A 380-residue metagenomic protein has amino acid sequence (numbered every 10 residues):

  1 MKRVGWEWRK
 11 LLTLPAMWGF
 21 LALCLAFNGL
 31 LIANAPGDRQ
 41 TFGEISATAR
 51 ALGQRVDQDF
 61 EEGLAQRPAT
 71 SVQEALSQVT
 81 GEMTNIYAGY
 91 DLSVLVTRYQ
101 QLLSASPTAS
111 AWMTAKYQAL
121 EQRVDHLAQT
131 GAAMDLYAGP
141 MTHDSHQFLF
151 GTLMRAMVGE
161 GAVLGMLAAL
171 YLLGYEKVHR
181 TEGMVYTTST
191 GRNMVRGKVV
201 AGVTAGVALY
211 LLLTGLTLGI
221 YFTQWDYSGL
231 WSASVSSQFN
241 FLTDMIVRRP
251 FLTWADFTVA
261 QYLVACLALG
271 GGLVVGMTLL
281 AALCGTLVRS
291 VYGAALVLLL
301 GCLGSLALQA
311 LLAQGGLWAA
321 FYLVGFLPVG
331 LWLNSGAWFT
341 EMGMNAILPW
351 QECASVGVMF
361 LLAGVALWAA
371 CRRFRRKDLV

Functional and structural regions predicted by a protein language model:
M1-F20: Aromatic- and glycine-rich beta-strand/loop motifs that create alpha-glucan
E7-K10, L280-L287, G357-V380: Junction motif at the cytosolic side of a transmembrane helix
G19-F20, V291-L308: Pore- or pathway-lining transmembrane helices of multi-pass membrane proteins that form conduits for solutes/ions
C24-N28, A201-G202, L299-L303, A363: Residue-level recognition of pore/gate-forming positions within transmembrane alpha-helices of multi-pass
A26-S71, A109-E176, G197-L287, A294 (+2 more regions): Secretory targeting signals
V72-A111: Extracytoplasmic loops/domains of multi-pass membrane proteins
L172, T181-G183, L283, R373: A residue-level signal for alpha-helical anchor/packing sites in multi-pass solute transporters
V185-R192: Short helix-to-coil transition segments within interhelical loops that connect adjacent transmembrane helices
